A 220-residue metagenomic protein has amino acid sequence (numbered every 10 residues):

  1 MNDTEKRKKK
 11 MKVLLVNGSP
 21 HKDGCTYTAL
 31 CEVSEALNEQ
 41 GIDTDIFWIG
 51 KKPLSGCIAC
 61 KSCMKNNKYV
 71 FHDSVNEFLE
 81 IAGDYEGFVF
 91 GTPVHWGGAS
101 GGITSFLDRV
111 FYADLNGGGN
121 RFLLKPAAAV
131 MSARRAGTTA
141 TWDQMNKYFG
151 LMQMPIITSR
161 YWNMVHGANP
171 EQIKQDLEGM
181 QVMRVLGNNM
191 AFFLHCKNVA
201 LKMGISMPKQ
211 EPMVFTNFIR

Functional and structural regions predicted by a protein language model:
M1-K10: Short, Lys/Arg-enriched N-terminal segments with co-localized hydrophobic residues within the first ~10-30 amino acids
M11, E39, P155-R220: Glycine-rich phosphate/pyrophosphate-binding loop and the adjoining helix
K12-Q40: N-terminal beta1-alpha1 ligand-phosphate binding loop
I42-K52: A short beta-strand-loop structural module common to alpha/beta enzyme folds
K52-A82, F215-I219: Cysteine-cluster motifs in flexible loop/terminal segments that predominantly coordinate metals
V70-Y161: Helix-loop-strand module that forms the ligand-binding subsite of alpha/beta enzymes
